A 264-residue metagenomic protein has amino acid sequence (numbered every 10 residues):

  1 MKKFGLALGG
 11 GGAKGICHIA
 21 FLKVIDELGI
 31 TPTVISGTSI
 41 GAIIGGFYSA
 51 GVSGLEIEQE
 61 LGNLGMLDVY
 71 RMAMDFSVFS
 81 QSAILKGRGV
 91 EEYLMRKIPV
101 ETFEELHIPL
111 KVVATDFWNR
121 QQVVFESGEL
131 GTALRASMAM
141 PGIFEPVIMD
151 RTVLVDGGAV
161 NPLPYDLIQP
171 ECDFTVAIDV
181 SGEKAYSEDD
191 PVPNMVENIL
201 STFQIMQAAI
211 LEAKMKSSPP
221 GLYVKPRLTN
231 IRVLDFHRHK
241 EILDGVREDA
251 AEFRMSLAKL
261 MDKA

Functional and structural regions predicted by a protein language model:
M1-T38, G46-A264: Patatin-like phospholipase
